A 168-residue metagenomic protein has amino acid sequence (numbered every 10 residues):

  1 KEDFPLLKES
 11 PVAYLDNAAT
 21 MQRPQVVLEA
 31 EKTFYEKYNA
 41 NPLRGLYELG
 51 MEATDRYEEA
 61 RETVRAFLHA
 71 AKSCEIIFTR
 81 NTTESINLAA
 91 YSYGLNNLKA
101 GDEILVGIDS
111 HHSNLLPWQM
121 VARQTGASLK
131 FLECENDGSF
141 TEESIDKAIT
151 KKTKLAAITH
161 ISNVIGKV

Functional and structural regions predicted by a protein language model:
K1-V168: Pyridoxal 5′-phosphate
